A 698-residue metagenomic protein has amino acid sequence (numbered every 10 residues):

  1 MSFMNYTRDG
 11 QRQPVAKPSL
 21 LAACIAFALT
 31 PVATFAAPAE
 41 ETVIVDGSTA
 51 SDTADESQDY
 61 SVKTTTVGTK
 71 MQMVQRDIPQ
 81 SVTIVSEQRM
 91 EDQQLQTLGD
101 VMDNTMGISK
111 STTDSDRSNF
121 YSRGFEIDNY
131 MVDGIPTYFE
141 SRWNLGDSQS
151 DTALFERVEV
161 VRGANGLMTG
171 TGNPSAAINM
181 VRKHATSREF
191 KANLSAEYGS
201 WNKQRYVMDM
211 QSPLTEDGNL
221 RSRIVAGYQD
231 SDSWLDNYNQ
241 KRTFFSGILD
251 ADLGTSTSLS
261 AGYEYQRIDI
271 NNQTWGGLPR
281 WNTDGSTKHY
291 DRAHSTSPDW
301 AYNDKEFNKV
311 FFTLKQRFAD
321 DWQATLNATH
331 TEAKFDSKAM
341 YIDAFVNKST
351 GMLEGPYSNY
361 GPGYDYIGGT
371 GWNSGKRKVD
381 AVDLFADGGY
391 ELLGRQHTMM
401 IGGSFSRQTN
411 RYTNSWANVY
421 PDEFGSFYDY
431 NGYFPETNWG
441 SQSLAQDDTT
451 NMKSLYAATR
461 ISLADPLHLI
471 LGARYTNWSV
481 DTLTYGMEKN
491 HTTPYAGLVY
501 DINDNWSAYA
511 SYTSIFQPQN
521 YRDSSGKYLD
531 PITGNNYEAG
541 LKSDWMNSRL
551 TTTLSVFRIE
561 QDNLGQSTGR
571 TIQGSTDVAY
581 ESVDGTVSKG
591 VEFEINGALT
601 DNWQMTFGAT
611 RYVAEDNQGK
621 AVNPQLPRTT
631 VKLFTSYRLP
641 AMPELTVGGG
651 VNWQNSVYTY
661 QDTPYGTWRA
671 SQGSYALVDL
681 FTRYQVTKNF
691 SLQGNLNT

Functional and structural regions predicted by a protein language model:
S61-T83, Q93, G99-P136, E156: Extracytoplasmic beta-strand/coil segments of soluble accessory domains associated with Gram-negative outer-membrane
K110, N119, I135-R162, V181-R182: Short acidic/polar hinge/loop motifs at secondary-structure boundaries that mediate gating or recognition
Y138-F139, L154-E156, L167-G247, L253-T257 (+1 more regions): Outer-membrane beta-barrel translocator/receptor signature
Q229-S233, S246-R317, E332-V379, D422-D448 (+2 more regions): Acidic/polar loop-and-plug regions of large Gram-negative outer-membrane beta-barrel proteins
D252, R377-V379, R395-Q408, L444-Q561 (+4 more regions): Structural signature of Gram-negative outer-membrane beta-barrels, strongest in the C-terminal barrel of TonB-dependent
R317, Q323-T329, A333-A339, T533-D601 (+2 more regions): Membrane-embedded beta-barrel scaffold of Gram-negative outer-membrane proteins
G375, M399, P624-T698: Conserved C-terminal beta-signal and adjacent last beta-strands/turns of outer-membrane beta-barrel proteins
A464-P466, E581-D662: Gram-negative outer-membrane beta-barrel transporters
